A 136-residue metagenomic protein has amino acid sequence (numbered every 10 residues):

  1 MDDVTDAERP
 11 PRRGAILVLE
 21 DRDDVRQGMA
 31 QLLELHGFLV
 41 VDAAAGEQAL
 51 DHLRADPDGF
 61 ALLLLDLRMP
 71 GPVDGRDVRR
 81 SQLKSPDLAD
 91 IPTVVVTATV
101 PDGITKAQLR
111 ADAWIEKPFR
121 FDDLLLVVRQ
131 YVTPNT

Functional and structural regions predicted by a protein language model:
M1-L17, D23, R120-T136: Non-catalytic signal-transmission and effector/linker regions of two-component phosphorelay proteins
D23-V41: Two-component/phosphorelay signaling modules centered on CheY-like receiver
D42-L62: Acidic, metal-coordinating helix/loop segments flanking the phosphotransfer/catalytic sites of two-component signaling
D51, D74-A89: Short amphipathic alpha-helix used as the core "switch/output" element in two-component signaling
D58-A61, P86-P92: His-Asp phosphorelay/catalytic-motif detector in bacterial-type signaling
D66-R68: Active-site residues of response regulator receiver
V73-D77, A98-E116, D122, L126 (+1 more regions): Alpha4 helix (beta4-alpha4-beta5 surface) of REC/receiver domains from two-component response regulators
V94-V96: Hydrophobic/aromatic residues positioned on beta-strands within the core alpha/beta folds
